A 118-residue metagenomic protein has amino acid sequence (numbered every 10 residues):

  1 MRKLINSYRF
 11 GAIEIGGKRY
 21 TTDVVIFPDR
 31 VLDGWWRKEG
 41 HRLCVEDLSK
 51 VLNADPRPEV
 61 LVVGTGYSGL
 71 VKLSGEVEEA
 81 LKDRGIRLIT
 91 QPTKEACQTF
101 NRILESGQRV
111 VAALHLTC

Functional and structural regions predicted by a protein language model:
M1-E46, E105-C118: Non-catalytic interface/targeting segments
G34, G69-L73, T99: Short active-site-adjacent helix-start/loop capping segments
C44-N53, T99-F100: Short, charged beta->alpha transition segments
A54-D55, S106: Alpha-helix C-cap/termination motif
D55-Q91: Mid-chain, well-packed structural core segment of small domains
R84, I103-S106: Change "in soluble alpha/beta enzymes" to "in soluble alpha/beta proteins
T93-Q98: Short acidic loop-to-helix transition motifs that present clustered carboxylates
